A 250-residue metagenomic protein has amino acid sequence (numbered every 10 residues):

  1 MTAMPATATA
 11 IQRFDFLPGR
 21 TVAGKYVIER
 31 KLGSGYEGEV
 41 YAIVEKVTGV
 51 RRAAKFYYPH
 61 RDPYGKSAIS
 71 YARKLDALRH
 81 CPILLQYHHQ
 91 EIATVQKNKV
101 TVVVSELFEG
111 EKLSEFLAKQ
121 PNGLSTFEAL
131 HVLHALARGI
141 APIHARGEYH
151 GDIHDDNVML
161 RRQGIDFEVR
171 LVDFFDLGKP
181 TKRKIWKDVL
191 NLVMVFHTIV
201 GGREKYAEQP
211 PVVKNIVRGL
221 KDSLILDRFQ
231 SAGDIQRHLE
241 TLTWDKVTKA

Functional and structural regions predicted by a protein language model:
M1-T21: Juxta-kinase regulatory segment immediately upstream of eukaryotic protein kinase catalytic domains
E29-G35, V40: Protein kinase glycine-rich loop
E39-I69: ATP-binding glycine-rich loop module of kinase domains
Q86-T101: Short beta-strand micro-motifs within the conserved protein kinase catalytic domain, predominantly in the N-lobe
L113-L124: AlphaC helix of the protein kinase catalytic domain
V132-L133: Activation segment signature within eukaryotic-like protein kinase domains
H144-R161: Catalytic-loop of the protein kinase fold
E168-L226, D234: C-lobe/activation-segment region of protein kinase-like
